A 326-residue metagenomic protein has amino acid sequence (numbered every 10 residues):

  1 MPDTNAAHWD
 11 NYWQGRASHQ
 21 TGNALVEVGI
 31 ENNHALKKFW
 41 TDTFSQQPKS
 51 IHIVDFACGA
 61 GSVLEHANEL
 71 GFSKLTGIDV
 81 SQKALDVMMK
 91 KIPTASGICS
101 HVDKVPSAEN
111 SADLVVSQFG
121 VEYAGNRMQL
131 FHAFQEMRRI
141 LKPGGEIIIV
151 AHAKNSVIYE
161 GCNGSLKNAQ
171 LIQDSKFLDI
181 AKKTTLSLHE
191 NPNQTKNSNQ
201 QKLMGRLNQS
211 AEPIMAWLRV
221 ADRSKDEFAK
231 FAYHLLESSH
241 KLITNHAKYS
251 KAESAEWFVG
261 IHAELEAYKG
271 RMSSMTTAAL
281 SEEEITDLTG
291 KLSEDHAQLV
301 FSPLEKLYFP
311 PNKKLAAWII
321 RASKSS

Functional and structural regions predicted by a protein language model:
M1-G22: N-terminal, positively charged/glycine-rich alpha-helical extensions of SAM-dependent methyltransferases
G29-K49: Conserved alpha-helix/loop element of class I SAM-dependent methyltransferases that forms part of the SAM/SAH-binding
V54-K104: Class I SAM-dependent methyltransferase SAM/SAH-binding core
D103-V115: A short acidic, Gly/Pro-enriched loop at the edge of an enzyme's catalytic core that lines a small-molecule cofactor
L114-M128: A short SAM/SAH-binding and catalytic strip from SAM-dependent methyltransferases
F131-P143: A short glycine-rich, Lys/Arg-flanked "PGG" loop and its adjoining helix->strand segment in the class I
I148-F177: Conserved class I S-adenosyl-L-methionine
K182-A297: Substrate-binding/catalytic lobe of Class I Rossmann-like enzymes that use SAM or dcSAM, i.e., the mid-to-C-terminal
